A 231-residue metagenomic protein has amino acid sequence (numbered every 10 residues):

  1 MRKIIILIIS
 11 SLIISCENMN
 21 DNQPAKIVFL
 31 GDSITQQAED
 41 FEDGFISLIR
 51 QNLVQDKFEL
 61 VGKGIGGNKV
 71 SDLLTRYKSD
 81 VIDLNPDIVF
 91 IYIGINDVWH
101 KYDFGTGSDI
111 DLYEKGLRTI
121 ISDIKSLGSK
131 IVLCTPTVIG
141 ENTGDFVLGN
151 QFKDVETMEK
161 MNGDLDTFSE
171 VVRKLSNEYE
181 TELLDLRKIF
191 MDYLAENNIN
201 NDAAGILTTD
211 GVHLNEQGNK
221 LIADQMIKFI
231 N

Functional and structural regions predicted by a protein language model:
I4-I13: Sec-dependent N-terminal signal peptides
I8, G31, I93: Residues that line or immediately flank small-molecule/substrate-binding pockets and catalytic motifs
I8, V28, E59, G67 (+3 more regions): A generic, residue-level signal for flexible/boundary positions that often mark functional hotspots
L12, V61, V132: Conserved Rossmann-like nucleotide-binding pocket used by diverse enzymes that bind dinucleotide cofactors
L12-I13, E42, Q225: Alpha-helical transmembrane segments and their juxtamembrane interfaces
C16-G66, V70-S71, T75-N85, N198: Serine-esterase "nucleophile elbow" of acetyl-processing enzymes
N22, L48, N52, L74-N231: Alpha-helical cap/lid subdomain in secreted, periplasmic, or secretory-pathway luminal O-acyl-processing enzymes
